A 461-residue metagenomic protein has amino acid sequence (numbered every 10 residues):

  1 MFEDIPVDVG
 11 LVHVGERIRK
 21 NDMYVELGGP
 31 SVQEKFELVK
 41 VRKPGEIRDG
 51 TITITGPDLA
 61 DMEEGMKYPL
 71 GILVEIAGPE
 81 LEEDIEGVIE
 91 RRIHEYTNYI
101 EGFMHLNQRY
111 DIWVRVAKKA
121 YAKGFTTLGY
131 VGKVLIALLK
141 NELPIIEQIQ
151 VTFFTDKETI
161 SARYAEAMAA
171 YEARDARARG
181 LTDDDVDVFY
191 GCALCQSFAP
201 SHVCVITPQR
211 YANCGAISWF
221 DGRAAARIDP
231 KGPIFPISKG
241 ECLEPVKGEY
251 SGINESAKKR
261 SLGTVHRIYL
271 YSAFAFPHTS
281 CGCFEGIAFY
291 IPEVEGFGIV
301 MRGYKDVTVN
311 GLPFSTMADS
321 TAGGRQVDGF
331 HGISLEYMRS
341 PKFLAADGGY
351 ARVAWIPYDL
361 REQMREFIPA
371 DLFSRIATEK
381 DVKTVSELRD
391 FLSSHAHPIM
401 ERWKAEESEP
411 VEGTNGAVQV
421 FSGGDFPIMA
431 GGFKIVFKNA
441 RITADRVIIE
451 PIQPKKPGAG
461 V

Functional and structural regions predicted by a protein language model:
M1-G413: Cysteine-centered metal-binding/redox modules
G413-V461: Compositionally biased, non-globular sequence tracts
